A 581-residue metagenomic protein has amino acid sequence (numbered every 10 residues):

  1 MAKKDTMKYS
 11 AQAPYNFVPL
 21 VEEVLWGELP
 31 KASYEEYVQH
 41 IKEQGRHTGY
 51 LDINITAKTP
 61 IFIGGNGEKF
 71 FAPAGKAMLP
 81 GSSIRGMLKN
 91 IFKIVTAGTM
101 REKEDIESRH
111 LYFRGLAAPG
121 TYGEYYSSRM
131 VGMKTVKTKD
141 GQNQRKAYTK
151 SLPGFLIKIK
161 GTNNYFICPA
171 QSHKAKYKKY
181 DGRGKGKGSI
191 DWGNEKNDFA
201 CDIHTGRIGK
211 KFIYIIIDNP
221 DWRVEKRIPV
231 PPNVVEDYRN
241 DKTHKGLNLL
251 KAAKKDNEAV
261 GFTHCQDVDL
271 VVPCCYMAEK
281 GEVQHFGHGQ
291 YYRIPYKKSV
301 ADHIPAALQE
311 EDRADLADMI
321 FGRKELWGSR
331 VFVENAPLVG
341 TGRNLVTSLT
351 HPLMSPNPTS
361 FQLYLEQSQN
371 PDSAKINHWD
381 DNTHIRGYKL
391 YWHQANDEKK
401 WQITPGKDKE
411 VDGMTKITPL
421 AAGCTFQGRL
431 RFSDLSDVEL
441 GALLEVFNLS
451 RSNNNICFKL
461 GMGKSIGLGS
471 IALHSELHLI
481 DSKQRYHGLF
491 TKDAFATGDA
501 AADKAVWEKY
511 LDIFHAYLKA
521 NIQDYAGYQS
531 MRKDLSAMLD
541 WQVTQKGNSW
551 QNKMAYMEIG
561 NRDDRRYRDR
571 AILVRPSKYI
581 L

Functional and structural regions predicted by a protein language model:
M1-L581: Basic, Gly/Ser/Thr-rich N-terminal segments that form RNA-phosphate-binding interfaces in CRISPR RAMP
